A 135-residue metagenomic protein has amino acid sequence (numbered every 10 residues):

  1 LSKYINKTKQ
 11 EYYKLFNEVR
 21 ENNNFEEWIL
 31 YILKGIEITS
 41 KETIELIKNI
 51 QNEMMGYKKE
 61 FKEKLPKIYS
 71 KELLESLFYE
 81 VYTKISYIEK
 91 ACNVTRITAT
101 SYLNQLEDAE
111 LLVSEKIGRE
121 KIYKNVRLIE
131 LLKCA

Functional and structural regions predicted by a protein language model:
L1-I47: Phosphate/pyrophosphate-binding active-site loops
I44-L74: Short alpha-helical segments that sit at the start of domains
P66-K67, S114-A135: Short, cationic-aromatic polyanion-contact patches
S70, L74, Y79-C92: Short acidic, hydrophobic short linear motifs in intrinsically disordered regions
I97: Key DNA-contact positions within bacterial/archaeal DNA-binding proteins
L103-N104: Short, hydrophobic-biased segments on the C-terminal half of alpha helices that form "recognition helices"
E110: Glycine-centered, phosphate/nucleic-acid-interacting loop/turn motifs that mediate DNA/RNA or nucleotide
